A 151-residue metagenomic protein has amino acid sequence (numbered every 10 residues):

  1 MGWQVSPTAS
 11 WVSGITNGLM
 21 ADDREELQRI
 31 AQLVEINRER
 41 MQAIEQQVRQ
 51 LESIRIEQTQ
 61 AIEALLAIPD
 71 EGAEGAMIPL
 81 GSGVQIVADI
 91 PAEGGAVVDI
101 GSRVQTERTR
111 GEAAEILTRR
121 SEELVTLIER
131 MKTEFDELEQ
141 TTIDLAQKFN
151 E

Functional and structural regions predicted by a protein language model:
M1-L19: N-terminal amphipathic/basic-hydrophobic helices that include classical n-h-c signal peptides and signal-anchor
I15-I100, V104-E151: Intrinsically disordered, low-complexity regulatory regions in eukaryotic proteins
